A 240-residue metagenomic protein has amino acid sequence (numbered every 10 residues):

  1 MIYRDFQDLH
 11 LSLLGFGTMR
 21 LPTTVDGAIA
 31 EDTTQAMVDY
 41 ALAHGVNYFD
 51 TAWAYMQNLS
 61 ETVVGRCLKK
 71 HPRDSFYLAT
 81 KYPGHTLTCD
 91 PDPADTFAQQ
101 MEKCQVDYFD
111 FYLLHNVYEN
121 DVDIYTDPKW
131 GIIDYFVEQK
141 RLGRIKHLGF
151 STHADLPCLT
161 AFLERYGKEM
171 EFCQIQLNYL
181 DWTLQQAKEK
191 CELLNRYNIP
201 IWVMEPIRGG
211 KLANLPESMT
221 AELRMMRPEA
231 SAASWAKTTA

Functional and structural regions predicted by a protein language model:
M1-F76, Y135, R141: N-terminal binding-site loop/beta-alpha segment at the start of enzyme catalytic domains that lines or forms
F6-H10, L42-A43, G65-S75, A98-D107 (+3 more regions): Acidic (Asp/Glu)-rich catalytic clusters
L14-F16, A41, F49, V64 (+7 more regions): Conserved, mostly hydrophobic/aromatic
R20-D32, K81-D92, N120-Y125, A154 (+1 more regions): Active-site mouth loops of central-metabolism enzymes
A28-A41, C89-Q105, A154-R165, A232-K237: Short, acidic/polar
D74-T86, Y112-H115, I175: A short, structured active-site edge motif that brings together acidic residues
M101-I124: Active-site groove signature of glycoside hydrolases
V117-A240: Beta/alpha (TIM)-barrel catalytic core signal, keyed to glycine-rich beta->alpha loops juxtaposed to Asp/Glu that bind
